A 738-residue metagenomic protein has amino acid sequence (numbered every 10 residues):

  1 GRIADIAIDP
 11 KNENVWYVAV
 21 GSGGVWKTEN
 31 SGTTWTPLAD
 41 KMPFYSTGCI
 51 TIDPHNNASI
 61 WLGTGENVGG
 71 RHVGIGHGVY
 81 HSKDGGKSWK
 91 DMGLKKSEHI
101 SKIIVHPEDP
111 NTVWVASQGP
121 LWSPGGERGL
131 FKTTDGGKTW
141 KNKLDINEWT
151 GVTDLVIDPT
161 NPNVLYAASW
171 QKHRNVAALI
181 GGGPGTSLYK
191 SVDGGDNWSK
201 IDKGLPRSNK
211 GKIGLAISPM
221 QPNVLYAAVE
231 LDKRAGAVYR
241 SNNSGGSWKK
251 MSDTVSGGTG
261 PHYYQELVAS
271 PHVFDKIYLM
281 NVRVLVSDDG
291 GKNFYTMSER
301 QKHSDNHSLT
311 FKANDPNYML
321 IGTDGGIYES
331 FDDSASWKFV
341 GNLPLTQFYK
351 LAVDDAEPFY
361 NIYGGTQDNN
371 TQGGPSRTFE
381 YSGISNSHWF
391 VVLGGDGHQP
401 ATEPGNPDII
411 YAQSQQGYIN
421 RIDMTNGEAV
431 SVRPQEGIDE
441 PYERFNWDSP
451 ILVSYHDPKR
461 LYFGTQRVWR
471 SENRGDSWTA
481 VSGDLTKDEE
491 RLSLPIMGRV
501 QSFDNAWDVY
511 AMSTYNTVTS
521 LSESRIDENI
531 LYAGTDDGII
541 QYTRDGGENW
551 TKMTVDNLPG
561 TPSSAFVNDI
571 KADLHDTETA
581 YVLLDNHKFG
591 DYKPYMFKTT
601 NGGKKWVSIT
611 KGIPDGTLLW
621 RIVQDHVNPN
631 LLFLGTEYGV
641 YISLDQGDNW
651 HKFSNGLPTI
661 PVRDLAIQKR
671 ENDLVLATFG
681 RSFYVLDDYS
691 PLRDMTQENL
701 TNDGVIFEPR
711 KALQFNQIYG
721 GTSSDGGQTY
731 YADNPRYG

Functional and structural regions predicted by a protein language model:
G1-Y731: Beta-propeller blade termini and top-face loops
